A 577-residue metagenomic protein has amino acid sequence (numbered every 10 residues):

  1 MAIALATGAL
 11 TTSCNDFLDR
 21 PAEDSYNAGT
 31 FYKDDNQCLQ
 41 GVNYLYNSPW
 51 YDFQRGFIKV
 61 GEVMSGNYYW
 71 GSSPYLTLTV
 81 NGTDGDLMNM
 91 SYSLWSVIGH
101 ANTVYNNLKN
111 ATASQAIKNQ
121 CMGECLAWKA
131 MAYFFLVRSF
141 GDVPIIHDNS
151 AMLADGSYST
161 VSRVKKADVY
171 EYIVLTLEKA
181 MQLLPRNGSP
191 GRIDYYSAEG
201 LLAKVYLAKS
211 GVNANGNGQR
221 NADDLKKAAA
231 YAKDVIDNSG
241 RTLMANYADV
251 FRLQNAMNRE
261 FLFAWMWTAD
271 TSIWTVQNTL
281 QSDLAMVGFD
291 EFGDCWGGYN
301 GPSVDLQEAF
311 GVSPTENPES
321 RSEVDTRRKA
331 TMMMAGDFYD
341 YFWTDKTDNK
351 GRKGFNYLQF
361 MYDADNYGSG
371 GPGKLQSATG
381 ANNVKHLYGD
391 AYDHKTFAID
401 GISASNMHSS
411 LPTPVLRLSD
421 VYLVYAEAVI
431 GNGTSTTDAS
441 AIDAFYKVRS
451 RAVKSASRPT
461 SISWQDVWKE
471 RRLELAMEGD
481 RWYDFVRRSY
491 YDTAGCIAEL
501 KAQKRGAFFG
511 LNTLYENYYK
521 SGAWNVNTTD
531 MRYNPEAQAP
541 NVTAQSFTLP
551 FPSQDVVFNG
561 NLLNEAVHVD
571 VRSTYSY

Functional and structural regions predicted by a protein language model:
L10-S13: C-terminal motif of bacterial Sec signal peptides marking the signal peptidase cleavage site
N15-G71, E178-K179, R192-E199, K204-S369 (+2 more regions): An aromatic- and glycine-enriched ligand-binding surface/loop that stacks and positions planar moieties
D34-Y51, W70-F140, T160-E171, L175-P190 (+5 more regions): Conserved, well-structured interaction surfaces
L94-W95, Y172, R252-L306, S405-H408 (+3 more regions): Long, intrinsically disordered, low-complexity segments
V137-S139, P144, G188, A208-N217 (+1 more regions): Short coil/turn linking the two alpha-helices of tandem helical-hairpin repeats
T326-V448: C-terminal substrate/ligand-recognition segments
